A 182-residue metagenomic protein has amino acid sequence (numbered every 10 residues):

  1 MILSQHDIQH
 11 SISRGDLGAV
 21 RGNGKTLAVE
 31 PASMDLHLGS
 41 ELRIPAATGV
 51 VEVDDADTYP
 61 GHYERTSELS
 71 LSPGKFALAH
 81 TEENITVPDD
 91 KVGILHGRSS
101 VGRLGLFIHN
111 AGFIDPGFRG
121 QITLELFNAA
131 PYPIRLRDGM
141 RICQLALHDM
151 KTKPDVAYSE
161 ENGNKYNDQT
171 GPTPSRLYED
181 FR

Functional and structural regions predicted by a protein language model:
M1-R182: DUTPase catalytic domain/fold
